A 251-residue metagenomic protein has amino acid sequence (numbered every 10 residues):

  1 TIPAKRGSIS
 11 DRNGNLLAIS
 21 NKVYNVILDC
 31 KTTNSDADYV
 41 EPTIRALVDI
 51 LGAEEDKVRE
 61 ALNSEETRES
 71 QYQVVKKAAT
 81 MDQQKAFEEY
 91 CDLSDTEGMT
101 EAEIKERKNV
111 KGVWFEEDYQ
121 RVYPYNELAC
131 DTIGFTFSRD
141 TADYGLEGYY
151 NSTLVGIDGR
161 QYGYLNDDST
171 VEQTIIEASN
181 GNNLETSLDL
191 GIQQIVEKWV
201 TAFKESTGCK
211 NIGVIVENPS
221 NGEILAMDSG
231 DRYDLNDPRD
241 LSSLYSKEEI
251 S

Functional and structural regions predicted by a protein language model:
T1, N15, I19-T33, S169-A178 (+2 more regions): Short pre-catalytic segments that frame enzyme active sites
I2-K5, R12, N21-V23, S70 (+6 more regions): Extracytoplasmic
P3, S10, V155, E217-N218: Hydrophobic alpha-helical segments, especially N-terminal targeting/anchoring helices
P3-L51: Juxtamembrane extramembrane loops of integral membrane proteins
A4, N34-E41, K77-M81, D140-Y144 (+1 more regions): Soluble non-cytosolic domains of exported or imported proteins
P42-D49, S64-G181: Small/polar-residue-rich segments within soluble enzyme cores
V48-A53, D92, F137, V155 (+3 more regions): Sec-exported extracytoplasmic/periplasmic mature domains
E55-L62, M99, E103, E205-E217: Surface-exposed patches in mature extracellular/periplasmic domains of secreted proteins
